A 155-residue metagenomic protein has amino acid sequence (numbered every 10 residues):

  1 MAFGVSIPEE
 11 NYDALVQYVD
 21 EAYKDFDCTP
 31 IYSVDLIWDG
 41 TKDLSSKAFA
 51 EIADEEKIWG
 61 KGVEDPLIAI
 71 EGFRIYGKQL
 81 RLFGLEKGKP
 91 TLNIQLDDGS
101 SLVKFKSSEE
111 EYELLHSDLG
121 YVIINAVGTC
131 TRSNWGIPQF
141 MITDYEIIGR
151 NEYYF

Functional and structural regions predicted by a protein language model:
M1-F155: Acidic, two-metal ion nucleic-acid-processing modules in DNA metabolism proteins
